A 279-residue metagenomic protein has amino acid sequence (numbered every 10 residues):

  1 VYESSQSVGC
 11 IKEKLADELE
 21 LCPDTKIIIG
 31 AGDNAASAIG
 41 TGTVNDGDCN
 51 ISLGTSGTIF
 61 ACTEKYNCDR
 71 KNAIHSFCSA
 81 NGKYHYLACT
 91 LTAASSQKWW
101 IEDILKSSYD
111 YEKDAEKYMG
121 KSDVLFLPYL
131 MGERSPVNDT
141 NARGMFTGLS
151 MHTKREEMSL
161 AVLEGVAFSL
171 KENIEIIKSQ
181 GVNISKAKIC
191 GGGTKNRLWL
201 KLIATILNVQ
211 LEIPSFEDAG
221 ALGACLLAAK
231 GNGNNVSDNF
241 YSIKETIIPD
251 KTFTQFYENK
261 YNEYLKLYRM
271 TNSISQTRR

Functional and structural regions predicted by a protein language model:
Y2, S7-C190, K195-R279: Active-site core segments that coordinate phosphate-bearing ligands/cofactors across diverse enzyme families
